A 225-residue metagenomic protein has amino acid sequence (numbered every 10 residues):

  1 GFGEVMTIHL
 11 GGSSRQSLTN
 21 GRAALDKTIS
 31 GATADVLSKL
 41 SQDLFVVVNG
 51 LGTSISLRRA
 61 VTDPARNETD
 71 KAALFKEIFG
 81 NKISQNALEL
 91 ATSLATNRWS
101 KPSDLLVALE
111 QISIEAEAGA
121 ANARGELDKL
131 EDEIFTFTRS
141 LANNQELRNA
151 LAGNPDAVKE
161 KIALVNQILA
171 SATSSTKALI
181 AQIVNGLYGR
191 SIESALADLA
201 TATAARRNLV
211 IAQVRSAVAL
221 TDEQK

Functional and structural regions predicted by a protein language model:
F2-K225: Elongated, mostly alpha-helical coiled-coil "stalk/stator" tethers of large membrane protein machines
